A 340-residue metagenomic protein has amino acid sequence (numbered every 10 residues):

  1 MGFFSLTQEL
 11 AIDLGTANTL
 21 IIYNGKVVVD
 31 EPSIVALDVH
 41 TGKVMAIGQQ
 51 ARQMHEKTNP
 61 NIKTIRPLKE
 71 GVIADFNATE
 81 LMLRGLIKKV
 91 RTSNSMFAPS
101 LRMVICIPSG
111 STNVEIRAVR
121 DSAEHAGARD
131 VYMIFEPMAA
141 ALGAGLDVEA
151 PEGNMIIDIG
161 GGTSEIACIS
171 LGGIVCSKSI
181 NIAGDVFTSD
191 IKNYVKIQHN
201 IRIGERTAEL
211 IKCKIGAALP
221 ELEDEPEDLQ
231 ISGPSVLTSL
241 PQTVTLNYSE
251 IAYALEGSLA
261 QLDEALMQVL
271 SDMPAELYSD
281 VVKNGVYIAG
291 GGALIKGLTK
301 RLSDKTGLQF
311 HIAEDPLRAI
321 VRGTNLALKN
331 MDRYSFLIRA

Functional and structural regions predicted by a protein language model:
M1-I159, A167-V286, A293-A340: Nucleotide/phosphate-binding catalytic cleft detector across ATP-hydrolyzing and phosphate-transferring enzymes
